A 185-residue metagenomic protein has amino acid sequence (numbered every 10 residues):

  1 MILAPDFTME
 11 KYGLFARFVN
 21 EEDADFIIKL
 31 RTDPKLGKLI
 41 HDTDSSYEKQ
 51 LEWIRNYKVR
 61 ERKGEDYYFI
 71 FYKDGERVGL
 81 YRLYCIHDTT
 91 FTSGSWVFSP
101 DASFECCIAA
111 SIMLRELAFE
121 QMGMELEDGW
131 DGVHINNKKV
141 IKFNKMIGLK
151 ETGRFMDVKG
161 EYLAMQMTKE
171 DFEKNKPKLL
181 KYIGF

Functional and structural regions predicted by a protein language model:
M1-E22, E173-F185: Conserved N-terminal entry element of GNAT/NAT acetyltransferase domains
I27-R31, Q50, I54, R115: Hydrophobic alpha-helical core bundles mediating ligand binding, dimerization, or RNAP-core interactions
K35-R55: Conserved GNAT-fold acetyl-CoA-binding loop/helix
E48, I54-T90, G94: Acetyl-CoA-dependent GNAT
G94-C107, V133-H134: A short, internal acetyl-CoA/4′-phosphopantetheine-binding micro-motif in the GNAT/acyltransferase core
F104-E120, K142, M146: Conserved acetyl-CoA-binding loop-helix of GNAT-fold acetyltransferases
G129-I141, V158: Conserved beta-strand-loop-alpha-helix junction that forms the acyl-donor binding cleft
F143-F155: Conserved acetyl-CoA-binding loop of GNAT-fold acetyltransferases
